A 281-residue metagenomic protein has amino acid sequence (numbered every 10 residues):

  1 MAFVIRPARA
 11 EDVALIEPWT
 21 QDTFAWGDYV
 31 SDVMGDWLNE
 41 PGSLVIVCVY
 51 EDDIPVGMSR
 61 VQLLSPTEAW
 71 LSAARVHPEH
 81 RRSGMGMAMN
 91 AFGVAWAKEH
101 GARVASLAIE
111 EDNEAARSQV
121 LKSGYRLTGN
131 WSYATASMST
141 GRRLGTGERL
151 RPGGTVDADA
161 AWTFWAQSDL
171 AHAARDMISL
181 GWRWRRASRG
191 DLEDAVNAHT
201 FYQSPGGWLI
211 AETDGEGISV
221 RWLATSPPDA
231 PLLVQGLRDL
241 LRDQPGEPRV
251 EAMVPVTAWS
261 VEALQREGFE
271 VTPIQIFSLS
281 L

Functional and structural regions predicted by a protein language model:
M1-D32, T140-R183: Short amphipathic alpha-helix that is part of the acyltransferase structural core
V13, T20-V47, P55-R60, D169-F201: Active-site rim helix/loop that mediates acceptor-substrate recognition in acyltransferases
I54-Q62, W70, R75, Q203-T213 (+1 more regions): Conserved beta-strand in the GNAT
L63, A108-E110, R126-T140, E270-L281: Conserved catalytic-core motifs of GNAT/GCN5-like acyltransferases
V76, R82-A95, S118, K122 (+1 more regions): Conserved acetyl-CoA-binding loop-helix of GNAT-fold acetyltransferases
A97-D112, Q119, P245-P255: Conserved GNAT acetyl-CoA-binding A-motif
Q119-L121, Y125, E262-Q265: Conserved active-site tyrosine of GNAT-family acetyltransferases
A174-L281: Charged, low-complexity intrinsically disordered regulatory/assembly segments
